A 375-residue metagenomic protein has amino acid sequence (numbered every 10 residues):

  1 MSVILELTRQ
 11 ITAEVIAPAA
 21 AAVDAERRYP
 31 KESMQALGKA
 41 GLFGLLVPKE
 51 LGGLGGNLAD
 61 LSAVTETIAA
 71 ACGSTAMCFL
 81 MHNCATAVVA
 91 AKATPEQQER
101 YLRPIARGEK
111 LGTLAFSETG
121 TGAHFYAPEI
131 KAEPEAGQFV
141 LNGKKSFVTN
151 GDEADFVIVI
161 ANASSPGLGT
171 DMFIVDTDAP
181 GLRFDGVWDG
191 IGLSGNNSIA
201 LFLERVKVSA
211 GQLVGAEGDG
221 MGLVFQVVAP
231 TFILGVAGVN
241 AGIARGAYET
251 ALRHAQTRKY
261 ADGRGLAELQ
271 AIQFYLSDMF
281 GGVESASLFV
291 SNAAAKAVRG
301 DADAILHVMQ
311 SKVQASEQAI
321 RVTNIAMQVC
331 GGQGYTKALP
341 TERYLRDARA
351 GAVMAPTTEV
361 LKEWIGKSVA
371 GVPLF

Functional and structural regions predicted by a protein language model:
A17-D24, E284-Q314, M327-Y335: C-terminal helix-coil-helix/basic helical segment that borders enzyme active sites and/or dimer interfaces and provides
R28-T149, S165-G167: Glycine-rich flavin
I105, A241-A244, Y248, M279 (+3 more regions): Alpha-helical transition-metal enzyme core signature, strongest for iron centers
K144-F184: A short core secondary-structure module
S146-G151, A229-G235, G351-M354: Glycine-rich phosphate/pyrophosphate-binding beta-alpha loops
W188-V283: Glycine-rich beta->alpha junctions and the first turn(s) of the following alpha-helix
A229-I233, A267-D278, A304-Q314, E342 (+1 more regions): Alpha-helical scaffold segments that form or flank carboxylate-/histidine-based iron centers
C330-F375: Glycine-rich phosphate/cofactor-binding loops in nucleotide/flavin-utilizing enzymes
